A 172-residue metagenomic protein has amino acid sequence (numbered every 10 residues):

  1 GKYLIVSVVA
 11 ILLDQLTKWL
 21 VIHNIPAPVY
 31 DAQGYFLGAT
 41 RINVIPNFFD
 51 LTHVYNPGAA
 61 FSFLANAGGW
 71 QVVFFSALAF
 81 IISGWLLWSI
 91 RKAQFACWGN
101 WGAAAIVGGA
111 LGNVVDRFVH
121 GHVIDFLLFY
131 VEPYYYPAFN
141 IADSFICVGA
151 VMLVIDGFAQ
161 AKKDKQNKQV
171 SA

Functional and structural regions predicted by a protein language model:
G1-A172: Alpha-helical transmembrane bundles and membrane-interface segments of multipass inner-membrane proteins
